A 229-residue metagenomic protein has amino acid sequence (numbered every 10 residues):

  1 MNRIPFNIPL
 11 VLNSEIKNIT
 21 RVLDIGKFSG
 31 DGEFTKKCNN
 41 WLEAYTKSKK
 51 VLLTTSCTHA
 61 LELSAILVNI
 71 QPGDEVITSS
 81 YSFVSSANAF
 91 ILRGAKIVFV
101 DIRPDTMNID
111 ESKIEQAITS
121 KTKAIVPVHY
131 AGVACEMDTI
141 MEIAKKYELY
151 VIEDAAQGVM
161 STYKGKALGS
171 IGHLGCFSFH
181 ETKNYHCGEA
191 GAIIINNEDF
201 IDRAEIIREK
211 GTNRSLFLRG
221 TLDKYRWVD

Functional and structural regions predicted by a protein language model:
M1-F28, D229: N-terminal "arm"/small-domain region of PLP-dependent enzymes with the aminotransferase-like
R3, Y45, I70, T119 (+2 more regions): Alpha-helix termination/capping residues and helix-transition junctions
N13-D24, E33-K47, S112-S120, D138-E148 (+2 more regions): Replace "anionic and nucleotidyl ligands
K27-E75, A89-R93, F99-D101, K166: Phosphate-binding glycine-rich loop
I66-A155, T162: PLP-dependent aminotransferase-like
G158-K164, I171-D229: Active-site region of PLP-dependent enzymes
